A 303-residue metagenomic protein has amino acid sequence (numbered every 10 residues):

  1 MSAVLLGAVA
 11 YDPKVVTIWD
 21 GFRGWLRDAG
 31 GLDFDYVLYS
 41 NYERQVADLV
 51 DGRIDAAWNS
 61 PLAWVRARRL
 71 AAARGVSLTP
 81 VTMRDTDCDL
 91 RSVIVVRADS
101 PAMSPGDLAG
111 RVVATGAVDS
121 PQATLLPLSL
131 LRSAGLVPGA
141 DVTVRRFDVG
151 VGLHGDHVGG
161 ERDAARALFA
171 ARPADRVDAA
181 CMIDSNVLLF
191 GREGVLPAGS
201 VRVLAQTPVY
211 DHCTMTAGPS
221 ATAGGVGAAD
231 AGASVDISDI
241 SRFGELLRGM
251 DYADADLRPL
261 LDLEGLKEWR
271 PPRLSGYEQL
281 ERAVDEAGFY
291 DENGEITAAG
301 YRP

Functional and structural regions predicted by a protein language model:
A3-A29, Y39, L62, R84 (+3 more regions): Bilobed "Venus flytrap"/periplasmic-binding protein-like clamshell domains and structurally analogous long
V4-L5, D12-G21, T216-A217, A223-P303: An extracytoplasmic/periplasmic, membrane-proximal ligand-sensing/linker region
S40-Y42, R53-A71, A180-L188: Beta->alpha turn/N-cap motifs
L49-V50, L108, L168-P173: Hydrophobic residues within well-ordered alpha-helices
G75-D87, L204: A structural signal for short loop-to-beta-strand junctions that line the ligand-binding cleft of periplasmic/secreted
T124-D239: Pocket-lining segment of extracytoplasmic ligand-binding domains
